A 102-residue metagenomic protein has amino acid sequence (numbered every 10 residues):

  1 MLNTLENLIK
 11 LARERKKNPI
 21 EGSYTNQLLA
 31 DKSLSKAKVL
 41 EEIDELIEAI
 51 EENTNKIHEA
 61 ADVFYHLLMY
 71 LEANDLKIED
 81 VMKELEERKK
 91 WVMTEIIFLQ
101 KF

Functional and structural regions predicted by a protein language model:
M1-A60, F64-F102: Flexible "arm" and connector segments at domain edges
